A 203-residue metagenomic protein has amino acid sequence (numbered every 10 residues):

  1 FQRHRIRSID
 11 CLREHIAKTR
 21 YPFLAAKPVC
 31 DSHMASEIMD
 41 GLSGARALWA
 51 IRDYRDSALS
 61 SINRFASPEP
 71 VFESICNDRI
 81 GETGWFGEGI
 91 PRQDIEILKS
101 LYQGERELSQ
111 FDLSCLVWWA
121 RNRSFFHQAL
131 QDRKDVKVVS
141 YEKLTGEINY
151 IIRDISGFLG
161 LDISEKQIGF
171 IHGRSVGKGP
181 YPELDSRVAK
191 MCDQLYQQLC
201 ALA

Functional and structural regions predicted by a protein language model:
F1-P70, A120-R133, K137: PAPS-dependent sulfotransferase catalytic domain
R3-R7, C11, P22-I38, P70-S114: Anion-recognition interface
G41-L42, R64, E73-I75, R153-S156 (+1 more regions): General N-terminal targeting signals
L42, R46-I51, R55, I80-F86 (+2 more regions): A broadly tuned "polar low-complexity/structure-edge" signature
L48-D53, F72-C76, L161-K166: Glycine-rich loops and low-complexity Gly/Arg-rich segments that provide flexible linkers or classic glycine-based
R55-L59, D78-G84, Q167-H172: Short C-terminal domain-edge/linker segments immediately following a structured domain
S61-F65, S74, D78-G81, W85 (+2 more regions): Short amphipathic alpha-helical patches
F86-A203: PAPS-dependent sulfotransferases, especially Golgi type II membrane carbohydrate sulfotransferases
